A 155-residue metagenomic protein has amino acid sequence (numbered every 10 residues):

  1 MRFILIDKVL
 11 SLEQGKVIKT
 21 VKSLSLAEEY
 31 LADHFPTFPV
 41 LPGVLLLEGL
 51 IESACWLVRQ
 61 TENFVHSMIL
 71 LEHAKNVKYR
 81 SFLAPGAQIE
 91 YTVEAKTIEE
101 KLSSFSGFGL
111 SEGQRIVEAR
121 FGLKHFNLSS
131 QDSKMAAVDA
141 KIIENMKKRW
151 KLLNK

Functional and structural regions predicted by a protein language model:
M1-L41: Catalytic strand-loop segment that frames the active site of acyl-thioester-processing enzymes
F3-L5, I89, S103: Hydrophobic core residues within well-ordered beta-strands of beta-rich domains
D7-L10, K75, R80, E94-K96 (+1 more regions): Conserved positions in beta-strands of structured domains
V9, L41-F64: Active-site helix/loop of acyl-thioester processing domains in fatty-acid/polyketide metabolism, spanning hotdog-fold
G15, P85, K96-K155: HotDog/MaoC-like acyl-thioester-processing domains
K22, T92-A95: Short, hydrophobic/aromatic-enriched beta-strand segments in well-ordered soluble domains
E29, F35-P36, V40, L45 (+3 more regions): Short capping/connector residues at structural and topological boundaries
A54-E90, I116, K124-F126: Hydrophobic beta-strand-centered segment that forms part of the acyl-chain substrate-binding groove
